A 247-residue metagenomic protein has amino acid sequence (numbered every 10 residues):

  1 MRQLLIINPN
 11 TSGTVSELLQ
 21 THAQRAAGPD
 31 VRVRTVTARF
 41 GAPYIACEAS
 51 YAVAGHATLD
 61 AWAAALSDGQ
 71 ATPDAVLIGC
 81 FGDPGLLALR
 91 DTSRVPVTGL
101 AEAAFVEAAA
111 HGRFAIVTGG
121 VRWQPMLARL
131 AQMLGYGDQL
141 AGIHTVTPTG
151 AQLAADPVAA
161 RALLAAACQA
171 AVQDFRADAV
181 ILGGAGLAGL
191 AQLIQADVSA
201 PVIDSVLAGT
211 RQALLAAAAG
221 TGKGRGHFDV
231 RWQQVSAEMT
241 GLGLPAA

Functional and structural regions predicted by a protein language model:
Q3-A26: N-terminal beta1-alpha1 ligand-phosphate binding loop
I6-I7, T72-C80, R176-A185: Periplasmic-binding protein-like
I7-P9, V36, V117: Short hydrophobic segments within beta-strands
T14, A109-V146, A160-A162, L215-A247: Short, glycine-/small-residue-rich phosphate/pyrophosphate-handling segment
T35-D60, A151-D156: N-terminal beta-loop-helix "entrance" segment that forms/cooperates in small-molecule cofactor or anionic ligand
A52-T72, A162-R176: Short, well-structured alpha-helical segments in soluble
L89-H111, I194-A213: Short, acidic/small-residue loops that bind anionic groups at enzyme active sites
G120, A128-A185, L190: Active-site rim beta-loop-alpha module in soluble metabolic enzymes
